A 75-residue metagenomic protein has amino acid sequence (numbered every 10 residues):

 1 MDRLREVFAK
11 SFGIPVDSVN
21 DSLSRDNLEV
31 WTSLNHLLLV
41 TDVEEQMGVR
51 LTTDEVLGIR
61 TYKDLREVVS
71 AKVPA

Functional and structural regions predicted by a protein language model:
M1-V40, E45-A75: Phosphopantetheine-dependent thiolation modules in NRPS/PKS and related acyl-activating systems
